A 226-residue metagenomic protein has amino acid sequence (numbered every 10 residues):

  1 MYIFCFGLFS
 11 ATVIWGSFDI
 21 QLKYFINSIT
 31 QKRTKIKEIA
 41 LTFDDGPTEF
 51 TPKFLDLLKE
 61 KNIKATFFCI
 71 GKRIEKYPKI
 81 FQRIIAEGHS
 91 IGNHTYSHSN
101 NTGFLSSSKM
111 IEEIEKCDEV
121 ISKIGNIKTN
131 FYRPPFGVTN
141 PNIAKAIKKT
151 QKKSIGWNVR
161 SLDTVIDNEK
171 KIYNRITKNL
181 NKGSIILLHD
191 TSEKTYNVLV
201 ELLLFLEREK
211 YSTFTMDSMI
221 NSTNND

Functional and structural regions predicted by a protein language model:
M1-T12: Hydrophobic membrane-insertion alpha-helices, especially the h-region of bacterial N-terminal signal peptides
V13-T102, E113-K116, V120-K123, I127-T129 (+1 more regions): Active-site beta->alpha N-cap acidic-glycine motif
F43-D45, C69-G71, N93-T95, P134-F136 (+3 more regions): A cross-domain feature marking catalytic cores of carbohydrate-active enzymes and several ubiquitous metabolic/repair
G46-E49, C69-Y77, N101-S108, R133-T139 (+2 more regions): Acidic-and-aromatic substrate-binding clefts and catalytic sites of carbohydrate-active enzymes
F54, F205-R208, D226: Catalytic-site microenvironment of enzymes that process N-acetyl-hexosamine-containing cell-wall polysaccharides
D56-K59, I63-F68, H89-S90, S107-V138 (+4 more regions): CE4/NodB-like, metal-dependent polysaccharide N-deacetylase domain that modifies extracellular/periplasmic N-acetylated
V138-N140, A144-N179, Y211-T223: His/Asp/Glu-enriched short active-site or ligand-binding loop at hydrolase and phosphoryl-transfer sites
L180-M219: Catalytic grooves of carbohydrate-active enzymes
